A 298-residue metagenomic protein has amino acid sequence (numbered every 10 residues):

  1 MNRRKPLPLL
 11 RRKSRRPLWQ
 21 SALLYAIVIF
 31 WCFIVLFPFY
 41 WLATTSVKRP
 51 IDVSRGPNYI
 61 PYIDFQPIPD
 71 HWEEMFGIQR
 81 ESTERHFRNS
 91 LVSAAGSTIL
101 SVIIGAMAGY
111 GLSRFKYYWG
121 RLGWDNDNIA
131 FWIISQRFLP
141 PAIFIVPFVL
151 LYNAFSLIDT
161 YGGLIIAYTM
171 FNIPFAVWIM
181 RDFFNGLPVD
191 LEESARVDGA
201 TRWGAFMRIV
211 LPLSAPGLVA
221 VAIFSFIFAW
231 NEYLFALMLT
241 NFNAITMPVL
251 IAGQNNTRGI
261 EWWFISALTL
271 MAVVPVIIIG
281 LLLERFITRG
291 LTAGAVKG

Functional and structural regions predicted by a protein language model:
N2-G298: A hydrophobic, multi-pass inner-membrane permease signature
